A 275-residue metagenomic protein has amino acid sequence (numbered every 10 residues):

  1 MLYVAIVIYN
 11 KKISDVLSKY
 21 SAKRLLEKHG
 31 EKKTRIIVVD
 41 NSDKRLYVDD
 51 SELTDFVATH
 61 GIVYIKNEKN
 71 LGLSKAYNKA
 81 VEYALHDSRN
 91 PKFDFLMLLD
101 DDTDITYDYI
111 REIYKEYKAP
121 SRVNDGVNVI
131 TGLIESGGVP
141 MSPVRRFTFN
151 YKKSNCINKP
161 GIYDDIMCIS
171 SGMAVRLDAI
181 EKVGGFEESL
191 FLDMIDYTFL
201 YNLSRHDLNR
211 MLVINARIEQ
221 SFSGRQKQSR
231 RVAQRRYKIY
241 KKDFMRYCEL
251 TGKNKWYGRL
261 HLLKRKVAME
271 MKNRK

Functional and structural regions predicted by a protein language model:
K11-H29: Short, well-formed alpha-helical segments that are part of the catalytic scaffolds of diverse glycosyltransferases
V39-S51, K69, T103: A conserved acidic beta->alpha catalytic loop
E68-D87: Glycine-rich, basic loop-to-helix element that forms the pyrophosphate-binding segment of sugar-nucleotide handling
K92-D104: Short beta-strand-to-loop acidic/aromatic patch adjacent to the donor-nucleotide binding site
D108-P143: Conserved donor NDP-sugar-binding/catalytic core segment of glycosyltransferases
R145-I166: Short, flexible, basic/aromatic active-site loop/helix in glycosyltransferases
M167-C168, G172-V175, A179-G184, S189-A216: A short, conserved alpha-helix in the catalytic core of glycosyltransferases
N215-I218, Q228-W256: Catalytic core of nucleotide-sugar-dependent glycosyltransferases
